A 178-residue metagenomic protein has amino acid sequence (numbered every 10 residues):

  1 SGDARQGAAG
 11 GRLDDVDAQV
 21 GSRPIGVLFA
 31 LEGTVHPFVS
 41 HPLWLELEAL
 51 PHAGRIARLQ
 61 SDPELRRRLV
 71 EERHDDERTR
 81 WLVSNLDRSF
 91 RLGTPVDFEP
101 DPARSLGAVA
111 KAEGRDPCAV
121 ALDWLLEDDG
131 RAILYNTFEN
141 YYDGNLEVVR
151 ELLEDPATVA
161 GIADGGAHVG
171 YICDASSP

Functional and structural regions predicted by a protein language model:
S1-P178: Active-site neighborhoods of metal-dependent hydrolases
